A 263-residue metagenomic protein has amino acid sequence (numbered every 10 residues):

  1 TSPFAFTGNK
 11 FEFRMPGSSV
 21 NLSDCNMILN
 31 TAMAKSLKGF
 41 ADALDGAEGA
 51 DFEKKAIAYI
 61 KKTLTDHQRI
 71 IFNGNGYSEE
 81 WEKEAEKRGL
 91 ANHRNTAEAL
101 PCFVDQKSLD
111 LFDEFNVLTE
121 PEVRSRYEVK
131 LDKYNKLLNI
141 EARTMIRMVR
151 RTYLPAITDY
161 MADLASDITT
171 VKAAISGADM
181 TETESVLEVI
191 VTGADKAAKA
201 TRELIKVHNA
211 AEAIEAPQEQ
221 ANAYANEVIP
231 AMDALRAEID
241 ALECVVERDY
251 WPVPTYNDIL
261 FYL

Functional and structural regions predicted by a protein language model:
S2-L100: C-terminal, active-site-flanking charged/polar segments
T63-L263: C-terminal amphipathic alpha-helical interaction region
